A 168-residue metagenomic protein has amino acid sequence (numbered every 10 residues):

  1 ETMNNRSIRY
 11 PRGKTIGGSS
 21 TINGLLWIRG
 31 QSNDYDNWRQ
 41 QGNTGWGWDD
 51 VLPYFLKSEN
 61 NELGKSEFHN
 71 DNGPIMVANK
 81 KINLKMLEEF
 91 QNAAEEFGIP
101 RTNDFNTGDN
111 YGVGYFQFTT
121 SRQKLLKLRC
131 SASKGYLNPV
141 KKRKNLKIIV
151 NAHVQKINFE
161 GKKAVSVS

Functional and structural regions predicted by a protein language model:
E1-L56, S168: N-terminal glycine-rich phosphate/pyrophosphate-binding loop and immediately adjacent elements
R39-A164: Conserved redox-cofactor binding core of oxidoreductases
